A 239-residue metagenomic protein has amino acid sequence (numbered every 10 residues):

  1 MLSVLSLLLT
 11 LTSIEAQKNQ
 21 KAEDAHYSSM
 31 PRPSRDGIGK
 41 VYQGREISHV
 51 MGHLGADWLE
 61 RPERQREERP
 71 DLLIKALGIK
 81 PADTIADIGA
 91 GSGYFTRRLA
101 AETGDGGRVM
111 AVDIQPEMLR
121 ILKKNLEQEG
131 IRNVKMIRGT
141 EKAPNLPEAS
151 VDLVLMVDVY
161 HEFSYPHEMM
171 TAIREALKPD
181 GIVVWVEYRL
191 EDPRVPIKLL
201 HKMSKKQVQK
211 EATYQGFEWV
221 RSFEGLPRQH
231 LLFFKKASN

Functional and structural regions predicted by a protein language model:
N19-A86: Class I SAM-dependent transferase core
D83, G107, G181: Glycine-centered, small-residue-biased loops immediately flanking beta-strands in adenine/cofactor-binding cores
I85, V154-L155: Hydrophobic beta-strand segment of the Class I
A86-A143: Class I SAM-dependent methyltransferase SAM/SAH-binding core
A100-A101, H167-I182: A short glycine-rich, Lys/Arg-flanked "PGG" loop and its adjoining helix->strand segment in the class I
P144-L153: A short acidic, Gly/Pro-enriched loop at the edge of an enzyme's catalytic core that lines a small-molecule cofactor
I182-Q209: Conserved class I S-adenosyl-L-methionine
W219-N239: Core SAM-dependent methyltransferase catalytic element
